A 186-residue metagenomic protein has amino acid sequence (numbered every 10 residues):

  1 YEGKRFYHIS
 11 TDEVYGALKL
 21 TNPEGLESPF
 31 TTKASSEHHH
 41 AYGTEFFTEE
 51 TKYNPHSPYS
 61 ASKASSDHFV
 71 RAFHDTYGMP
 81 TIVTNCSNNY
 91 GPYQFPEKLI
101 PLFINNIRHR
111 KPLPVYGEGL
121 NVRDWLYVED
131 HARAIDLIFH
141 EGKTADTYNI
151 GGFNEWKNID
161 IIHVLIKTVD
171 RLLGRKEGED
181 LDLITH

Functional and structural regions predicted by a protein language model:
Y1-P58: Conserved Rossmann-fold NAD(P)-dependent oxidoreductase catalytic core, especially the SDR/UDP-sugar
Y7-I9, T84, F103: Hydrophobic structural elements of the Rossmann-like NAD(P)H-binding subdomain that define the short-chain
T11, D67-P92: Conserved beta-loop-beta element that borders a ligand/cofactor-binding pocket
T11-V14, L18, E50-K52, P58 (+4 more regions): Active-site pre-Tyr helix/loop in NAD(P)-dependent dehydrogenases
P58, P96-E97, V128, N158: Amphipathic alpha-helical segment in the mid-to-C-terminal domain of diverse UDP/GDP-sugar glycosyltransferases
S62-S65: Active-site helix of classical SDR
I107-H186: C-terminal substrate-binding subdomain of Rossmann-fold SDR/epimerase-dehydratase oxidoreductases
